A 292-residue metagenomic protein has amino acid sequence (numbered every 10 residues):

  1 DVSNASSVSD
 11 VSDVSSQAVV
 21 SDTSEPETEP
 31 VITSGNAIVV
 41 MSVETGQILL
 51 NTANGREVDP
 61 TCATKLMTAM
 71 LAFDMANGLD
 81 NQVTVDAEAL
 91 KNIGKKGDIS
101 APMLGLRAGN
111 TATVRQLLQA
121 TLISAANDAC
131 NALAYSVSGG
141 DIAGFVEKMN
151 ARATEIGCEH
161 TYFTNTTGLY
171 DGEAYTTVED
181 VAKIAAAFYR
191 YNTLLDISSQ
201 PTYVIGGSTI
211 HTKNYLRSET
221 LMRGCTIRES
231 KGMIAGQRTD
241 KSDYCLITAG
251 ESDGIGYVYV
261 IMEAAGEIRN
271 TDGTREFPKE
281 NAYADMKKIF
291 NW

Functional and structural regions predicted by a protein language model:
D1-V2: Sec-dependent signal peptide cleavage junction
A5, V11-V14: Acidic, glycine-centered low-complexity repeats within long intrinsically disordered regions
D13, A18-E179, Y189: Active-site-adjacent loops and short helices of periplasmic peptidoglycan-processing enzymes
P30-A37, Y135-W292: Penicillin-recognizing serine hydrolase domain
